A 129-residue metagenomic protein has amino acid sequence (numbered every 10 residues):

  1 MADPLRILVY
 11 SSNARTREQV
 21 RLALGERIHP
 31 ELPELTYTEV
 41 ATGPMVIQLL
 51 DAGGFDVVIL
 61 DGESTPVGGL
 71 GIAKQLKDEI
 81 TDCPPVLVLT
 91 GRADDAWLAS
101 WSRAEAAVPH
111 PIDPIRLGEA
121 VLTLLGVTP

Functional and structural regions predicted by a protein language model:
P4-G25, V58: Conserved acidic segment of CheY-like receiver
Q19, I112-V121: C-terminal output helix
E39-V57: Acidic, metal-coordinating helix/loop segments flanking the phosphotransfer/catalytic sites of two-component signaling
D56, I80-P85: His-Asp phosphorelay/catalytic-motif detector in bacterial-type signaling
D56-K77: Conserved phosphotransfer microenvironments
L87-L89: Hydrophobic/aromatic residues positioned on beta-strands within the core alpha/beta folds
G91-V108: Alpha4 helix (beta4-alpha4-beta5 surface) of REC/receiver domains from two-component response regulators
L122-P129: The C-terminal output helix
